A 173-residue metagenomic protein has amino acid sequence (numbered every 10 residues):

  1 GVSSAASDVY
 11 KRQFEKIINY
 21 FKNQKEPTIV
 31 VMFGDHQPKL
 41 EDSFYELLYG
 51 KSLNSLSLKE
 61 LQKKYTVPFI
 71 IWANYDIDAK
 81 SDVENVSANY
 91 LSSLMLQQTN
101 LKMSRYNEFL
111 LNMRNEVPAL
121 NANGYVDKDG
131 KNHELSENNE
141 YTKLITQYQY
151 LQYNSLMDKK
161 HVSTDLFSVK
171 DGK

Functional and structural regions predicted by a protein language model:
S4-K173: Solvent-exposed soluble domains appended to multi-pass membrane proteins
